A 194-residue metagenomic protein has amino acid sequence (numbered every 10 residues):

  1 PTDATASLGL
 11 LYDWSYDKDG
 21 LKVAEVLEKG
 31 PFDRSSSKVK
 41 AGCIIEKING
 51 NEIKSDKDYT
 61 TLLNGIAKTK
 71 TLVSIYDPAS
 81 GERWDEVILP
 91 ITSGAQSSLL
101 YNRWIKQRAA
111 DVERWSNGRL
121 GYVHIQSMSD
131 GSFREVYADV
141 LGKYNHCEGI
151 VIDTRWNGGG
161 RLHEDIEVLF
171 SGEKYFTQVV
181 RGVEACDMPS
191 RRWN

Functional and structural regions predicted by a protein language model:
P1, K22-P31, E46, G50-N194: Cleft-lining beta-strand/loop regions that shape enzyme active-site pockets
P1-S15: Flexible, glycine/threonine-enriched loop-and-boundary segments that flank and lead into catalytic domains of large
T5, S37-K40, A67: Short coil-to-beta strand junction motifs in C2/discoidin
L10, Y16-K18, L27-I44, L62: PDZ/PDZ-like domain micro-motif
